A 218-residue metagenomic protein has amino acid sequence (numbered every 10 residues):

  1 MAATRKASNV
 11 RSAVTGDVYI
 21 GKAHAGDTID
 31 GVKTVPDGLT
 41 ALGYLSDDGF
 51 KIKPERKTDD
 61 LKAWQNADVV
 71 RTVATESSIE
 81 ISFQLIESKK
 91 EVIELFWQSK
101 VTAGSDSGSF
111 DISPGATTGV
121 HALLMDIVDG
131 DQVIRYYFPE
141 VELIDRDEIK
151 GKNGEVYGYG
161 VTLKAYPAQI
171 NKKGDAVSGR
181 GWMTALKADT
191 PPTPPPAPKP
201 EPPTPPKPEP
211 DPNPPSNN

Functional and structural regions predicted by a protein language model:
M1-Y44, T193-P198, P214: Polar/acidic, low-complexity leader/linker segments enriched in S/T/G and N/D
D47, A74-E80, T118-V120: Short connector loops at helix/strand junctions that flank enzyme active sites, especially segments positioning acidic
P54-I81: Short, solvent-exposed beta-alpha or beta-beta edge segments that form flexible loop/patches at the rim of ligand
R56, L85-K89, I127-D131, E142-I144 (+1 more regions): Beta-strand elements of well-folded, non-transmembrane domains
V70-A74, I112-A116, D147-Y157: Exposed beta-sheet edge/beta-hairpin loop segments within beta-rich domains
R71-I93, G154-A168: Oligomerization/assembly interface segments of phage tail-like spikes and tubes
K90-P139: Short helix-loop boundary/capping segments
V133-K199, P203, K207, P214-N218: Mixed-charge, glycine-accented linear interaction segment located at domain edges/termini
